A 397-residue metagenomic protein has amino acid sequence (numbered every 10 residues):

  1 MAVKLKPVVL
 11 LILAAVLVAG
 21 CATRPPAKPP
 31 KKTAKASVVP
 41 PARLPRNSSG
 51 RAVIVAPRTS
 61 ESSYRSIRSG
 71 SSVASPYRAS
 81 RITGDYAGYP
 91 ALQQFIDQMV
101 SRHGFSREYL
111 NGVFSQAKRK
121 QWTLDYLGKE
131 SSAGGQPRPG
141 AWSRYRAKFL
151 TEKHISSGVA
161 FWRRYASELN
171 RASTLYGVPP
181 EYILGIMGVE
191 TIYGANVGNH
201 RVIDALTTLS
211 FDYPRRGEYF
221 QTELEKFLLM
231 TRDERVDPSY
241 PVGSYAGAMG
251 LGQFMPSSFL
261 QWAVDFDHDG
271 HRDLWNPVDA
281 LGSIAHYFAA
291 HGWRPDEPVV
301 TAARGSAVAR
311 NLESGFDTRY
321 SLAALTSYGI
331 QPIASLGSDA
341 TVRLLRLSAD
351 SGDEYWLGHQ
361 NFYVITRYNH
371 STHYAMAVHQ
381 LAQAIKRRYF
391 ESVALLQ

Functional and structural regions predicted by a protein language model:
M1-V9: Bacterial N-terminal signal peptides that target proteins for export
V18-G20: C-terminal motif of bacterial Sec signal peptides marking the signal peptidase cleavage site
R24-S173: An acidic, Gly/Ser/Thr/Pro-rich helix-cap/linker signature
H103-F114, P180, F266-R272, P295-E297: Short, surface-exposed acidic
A117-R119, E190-G194, A248, S306 (+4 more regions): Solvent-exposed loop/turn segments at secondary-structure junctions within structured extracellular/periplasmic domains
P137-S283, A289: Acidic/His-rich structured neighborhood in mature extracellular/periplasmic domains
E234, P238-D350: Flexible, glycine-rich surface segments
D339, R343-Q397: C-terminal functional modules
